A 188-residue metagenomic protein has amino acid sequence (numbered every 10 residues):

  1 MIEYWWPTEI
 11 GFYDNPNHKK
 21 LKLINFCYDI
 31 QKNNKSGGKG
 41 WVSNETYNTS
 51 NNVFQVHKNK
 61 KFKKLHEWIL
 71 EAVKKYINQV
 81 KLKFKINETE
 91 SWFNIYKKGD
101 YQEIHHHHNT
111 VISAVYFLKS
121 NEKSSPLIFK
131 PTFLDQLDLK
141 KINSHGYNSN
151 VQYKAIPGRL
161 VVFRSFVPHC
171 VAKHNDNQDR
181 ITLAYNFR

Functional and structural regions predicted by a protein language model:
M1-V80: Non-heme Fe(II)/2-oxoglutarate
E3-W6, F84-I86, E122, I156 (+1 more regions): A generic structural signal for short, non-catalytic loop/turn and secondary-structure boundary residues
D14-P16, Y96, F117-K119, N186-R188: Solvent-exposed residues in well-ordered beta-strands and their adjoining turns, especially edge/terminal strands
N51-K64, I104-H105, P126-F133, R188: Short N-terminal helix-initiation segments at or just after the protein's N-terminus
K81-S91: A short coil-to-beta-strand element that immediately follows conserved catalytic motifs
E90-V162, C170, D179: Catalytic core of non-heme Fe(II) oxygenases with the double-stranded beta-helix
A172-R188: C-terminal/domain-terminus segments
